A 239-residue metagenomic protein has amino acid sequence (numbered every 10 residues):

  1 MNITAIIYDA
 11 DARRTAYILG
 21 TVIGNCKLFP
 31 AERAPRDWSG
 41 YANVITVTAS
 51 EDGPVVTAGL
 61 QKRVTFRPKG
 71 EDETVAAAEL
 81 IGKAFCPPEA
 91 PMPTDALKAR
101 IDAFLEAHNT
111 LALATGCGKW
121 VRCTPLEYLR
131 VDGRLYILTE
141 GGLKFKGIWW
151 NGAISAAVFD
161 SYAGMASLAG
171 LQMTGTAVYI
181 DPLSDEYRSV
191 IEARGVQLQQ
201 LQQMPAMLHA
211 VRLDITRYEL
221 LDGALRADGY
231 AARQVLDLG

Functional and structural regions predicted by a protein language model:
M1-R33: Short, charged N-terminal beta->alpha structural module
I3-T4, V44, D132-Y136: Short active-site oxyanion
R36, L129-A163: A short mixed-secondary-structure module that forms the rim of ligand-binding clefts
A42-N43, V47-D95, L168-G239: Charged, gly/pro-rich active-site loop segments
A49, G116, R130-V131, L213: Generic beta-strand structural signal
P54, V121, L135-Y136, Y218: Hydrophobic residues embedded in beta-strands of well-ordered beta-sheets
P87-L111: Short, basic/aromatic recognition patches
A103-G118, I154-V158: A short, Trp-centered hydrophobic/proline-enriched beta-strand micro-motif
